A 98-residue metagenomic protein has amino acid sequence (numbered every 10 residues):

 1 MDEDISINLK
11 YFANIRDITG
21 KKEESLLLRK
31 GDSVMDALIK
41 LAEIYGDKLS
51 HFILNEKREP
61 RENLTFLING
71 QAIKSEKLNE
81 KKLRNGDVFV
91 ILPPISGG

Functional and structural regions predicted by a protein language model:
M1-G97: Ubiquitin-like/PB1-type beta-grasp interaction modules and other compact soluble beta-rich domains
